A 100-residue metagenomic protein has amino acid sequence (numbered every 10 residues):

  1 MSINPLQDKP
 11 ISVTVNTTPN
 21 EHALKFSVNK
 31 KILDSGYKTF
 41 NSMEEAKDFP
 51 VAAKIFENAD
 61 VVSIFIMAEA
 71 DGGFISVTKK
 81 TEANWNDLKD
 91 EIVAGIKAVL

Functional and structural regions predicted by a protein language model:
M1-V15: Long, low-complexity intrinsically disordered regulatory regions enriched in P/S/T/G and acidic residues that serve as
V15-T18, K54: Replace "in large, NTP-powered and nucleic-acid-processing enzymes" with "in large, NTP-powered factors and other
T18-S42: Short glycine-/aliphatic-rich beta-strand segments at the starts of folded cytosolic domains
L24, D71-K80: A generic structural motif
S27-K31, T78-A83: Secondary-structure transition/turn motif
Y37-D48, A59: Compact, charge-rich alpha-helical regulatory domains located at protein termini
A52-G72: Short acidic amphipathic segments
E82-A98: Charge-rich, low-aromatic oligomerization/scaffolding segments with amphipathic character
